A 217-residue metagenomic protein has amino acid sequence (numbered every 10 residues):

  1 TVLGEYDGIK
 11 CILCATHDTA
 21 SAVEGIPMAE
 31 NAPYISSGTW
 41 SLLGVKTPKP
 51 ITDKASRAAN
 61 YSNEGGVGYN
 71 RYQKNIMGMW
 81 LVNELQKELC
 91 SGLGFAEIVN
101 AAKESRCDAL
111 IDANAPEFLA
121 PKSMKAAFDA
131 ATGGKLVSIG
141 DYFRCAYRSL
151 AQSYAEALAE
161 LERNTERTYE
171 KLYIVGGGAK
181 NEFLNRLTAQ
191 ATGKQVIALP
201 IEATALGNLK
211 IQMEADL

Functional and structural regions predicted by a protein language model:
E5-K171, K180-E202, K210-L217: Active-site core segments that coordinate phosphate-bearing ligands/cofactors across diverse enzyme families
G177: Glycine-rich Rossmann-fold phosphate-binding loop(s) that bind the pyrophosphate of adenine dinucleotide cofactors
L206: A domain-level signal for the structural core that forms small-molecule/cofactor-binding pockets and catalytic centers
